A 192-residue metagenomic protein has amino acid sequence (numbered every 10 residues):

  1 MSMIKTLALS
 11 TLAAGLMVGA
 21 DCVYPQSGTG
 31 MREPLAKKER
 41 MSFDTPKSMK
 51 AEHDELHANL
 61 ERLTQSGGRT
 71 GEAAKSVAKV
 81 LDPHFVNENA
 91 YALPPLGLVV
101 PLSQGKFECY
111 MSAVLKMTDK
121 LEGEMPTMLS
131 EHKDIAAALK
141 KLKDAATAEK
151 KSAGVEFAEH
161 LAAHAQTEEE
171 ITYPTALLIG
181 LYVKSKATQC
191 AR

Functional and structural regions predicted by a protein language model:
S2-A8, M17-R192: Small-residue-biased structural context
